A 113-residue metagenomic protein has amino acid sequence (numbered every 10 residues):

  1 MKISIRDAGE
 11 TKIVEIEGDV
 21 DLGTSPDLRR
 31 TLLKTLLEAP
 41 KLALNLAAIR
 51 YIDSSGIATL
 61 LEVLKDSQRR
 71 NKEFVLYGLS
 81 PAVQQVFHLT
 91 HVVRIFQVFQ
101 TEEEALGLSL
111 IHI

Functional and structural regions predicted by a protein language model:
K2-R30, A47: STAS-typified acidic loop motif
L22-F96: Amphipathic alpha-helical interaction surfaces in cytosolic regulatory modules
Q97-T101: Short acidic-hydrophobic, aromatic-tinged amphipathic segments that line or gate anion-handling sites
I111-I113: Conserved small/polar residues in nucleotide/adenosyl-binding loops
